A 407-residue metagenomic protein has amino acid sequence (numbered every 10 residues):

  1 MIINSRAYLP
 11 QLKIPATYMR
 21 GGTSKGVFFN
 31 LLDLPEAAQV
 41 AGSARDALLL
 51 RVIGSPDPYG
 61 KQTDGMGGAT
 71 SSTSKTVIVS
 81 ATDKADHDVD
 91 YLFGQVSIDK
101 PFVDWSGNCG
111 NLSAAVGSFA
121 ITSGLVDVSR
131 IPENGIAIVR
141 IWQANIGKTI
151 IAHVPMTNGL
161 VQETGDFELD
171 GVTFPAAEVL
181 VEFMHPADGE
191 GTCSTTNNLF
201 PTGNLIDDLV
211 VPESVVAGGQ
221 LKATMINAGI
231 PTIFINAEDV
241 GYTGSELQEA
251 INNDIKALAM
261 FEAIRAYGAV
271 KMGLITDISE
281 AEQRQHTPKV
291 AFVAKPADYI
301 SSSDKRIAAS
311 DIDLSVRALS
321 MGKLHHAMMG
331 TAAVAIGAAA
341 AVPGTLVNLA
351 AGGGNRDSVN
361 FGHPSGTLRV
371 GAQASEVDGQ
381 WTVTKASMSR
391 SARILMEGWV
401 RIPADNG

Functional and structural regions predicted by a protein language model:
I2-G407: A glycine-rich beta-to-alpha transition motif near the start of alpha/beta enzyme domains, typified by
